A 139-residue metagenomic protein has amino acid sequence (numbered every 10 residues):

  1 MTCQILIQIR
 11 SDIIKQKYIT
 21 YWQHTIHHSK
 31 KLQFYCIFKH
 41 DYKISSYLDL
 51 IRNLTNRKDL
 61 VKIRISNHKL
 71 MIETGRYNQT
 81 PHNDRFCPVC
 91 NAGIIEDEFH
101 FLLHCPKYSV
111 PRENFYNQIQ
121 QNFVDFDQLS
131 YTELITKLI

Functional and structural regions predicted by a protein language model:
C3-I139: Family-specific functional microsites
